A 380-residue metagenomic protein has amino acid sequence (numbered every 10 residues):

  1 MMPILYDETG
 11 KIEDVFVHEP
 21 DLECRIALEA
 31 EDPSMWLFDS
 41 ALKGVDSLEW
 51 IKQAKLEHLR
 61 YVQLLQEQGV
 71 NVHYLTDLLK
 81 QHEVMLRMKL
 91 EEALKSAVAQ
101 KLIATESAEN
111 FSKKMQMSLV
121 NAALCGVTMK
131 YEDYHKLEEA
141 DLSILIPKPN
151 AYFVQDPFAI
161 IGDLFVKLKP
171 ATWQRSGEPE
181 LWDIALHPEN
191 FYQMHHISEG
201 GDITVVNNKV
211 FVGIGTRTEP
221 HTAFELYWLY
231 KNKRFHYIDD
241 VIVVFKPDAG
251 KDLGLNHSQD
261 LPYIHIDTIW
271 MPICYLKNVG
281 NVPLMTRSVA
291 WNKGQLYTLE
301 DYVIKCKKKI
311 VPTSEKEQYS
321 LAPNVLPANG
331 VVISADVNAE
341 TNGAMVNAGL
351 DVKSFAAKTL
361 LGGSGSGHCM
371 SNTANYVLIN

Functional and structural regions predicted by a protein language model:
M1-N380: The feature marks the mature, well-folded catalytic cores of soluble enzymes
